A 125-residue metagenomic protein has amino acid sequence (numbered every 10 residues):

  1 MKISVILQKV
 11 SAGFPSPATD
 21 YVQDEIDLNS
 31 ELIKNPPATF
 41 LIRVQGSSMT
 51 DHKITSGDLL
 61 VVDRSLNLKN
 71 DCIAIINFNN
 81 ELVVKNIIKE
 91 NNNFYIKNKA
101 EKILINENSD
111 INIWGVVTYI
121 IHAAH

Functional and structural regions predicted by a protein language model:
M1-T50, E81-L82, K89, N93 (+3 more regions): Short, positionally conserved secondary-structure boundary motifs
V44, V62-D63, K85, N98: Thr-Gly-centered strand-to-loop micro-motif
G57-D58, C72: Structural motif
V61-V62, I75: Hydrophobic beta-strand signal
C72-I75, V84-K89: Short beta-strand-centered aromatic/proline hotspots
I96-N108: Low-complexity, intrinsically disordered Gly/Pro/Thr-rich segments
